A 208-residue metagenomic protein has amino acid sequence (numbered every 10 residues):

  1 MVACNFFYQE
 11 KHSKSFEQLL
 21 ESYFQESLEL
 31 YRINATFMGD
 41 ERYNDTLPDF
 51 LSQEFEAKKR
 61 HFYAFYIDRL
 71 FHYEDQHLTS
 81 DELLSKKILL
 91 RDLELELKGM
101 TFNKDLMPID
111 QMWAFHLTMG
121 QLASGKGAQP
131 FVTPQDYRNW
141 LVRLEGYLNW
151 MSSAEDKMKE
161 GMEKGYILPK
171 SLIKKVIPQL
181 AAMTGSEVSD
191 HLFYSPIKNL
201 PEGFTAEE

Functional and structural regions predicted by a protein language model:
C4-E208: N-terminal maturation segment of proteins
